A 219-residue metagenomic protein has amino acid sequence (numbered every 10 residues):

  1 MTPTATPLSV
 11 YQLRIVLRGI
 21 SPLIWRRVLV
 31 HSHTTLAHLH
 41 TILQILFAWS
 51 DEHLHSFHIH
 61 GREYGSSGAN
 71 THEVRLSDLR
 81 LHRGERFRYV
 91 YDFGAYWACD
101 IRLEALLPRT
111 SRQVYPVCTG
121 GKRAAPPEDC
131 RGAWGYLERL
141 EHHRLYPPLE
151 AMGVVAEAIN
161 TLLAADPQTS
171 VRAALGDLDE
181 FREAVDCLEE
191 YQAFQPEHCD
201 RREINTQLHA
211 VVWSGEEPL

Functional and structural regions predicted by a protein language model:
M1-L219: Short linear regulatory motifs enriched in tryptophan with gly/pro/ser
